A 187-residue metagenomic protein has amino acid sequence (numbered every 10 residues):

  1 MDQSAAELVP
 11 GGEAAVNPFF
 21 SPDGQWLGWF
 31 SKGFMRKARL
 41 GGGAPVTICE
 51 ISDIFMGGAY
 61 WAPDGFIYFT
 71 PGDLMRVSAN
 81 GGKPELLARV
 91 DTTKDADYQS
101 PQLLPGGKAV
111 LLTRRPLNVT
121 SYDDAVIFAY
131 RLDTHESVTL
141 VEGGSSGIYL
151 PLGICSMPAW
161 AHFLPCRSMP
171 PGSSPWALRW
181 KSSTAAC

Functional and structural regions predicted by a protein language model:
M1-C187: Acidic, proline/glycine-rich low-complexity intrinsically disordered segments
